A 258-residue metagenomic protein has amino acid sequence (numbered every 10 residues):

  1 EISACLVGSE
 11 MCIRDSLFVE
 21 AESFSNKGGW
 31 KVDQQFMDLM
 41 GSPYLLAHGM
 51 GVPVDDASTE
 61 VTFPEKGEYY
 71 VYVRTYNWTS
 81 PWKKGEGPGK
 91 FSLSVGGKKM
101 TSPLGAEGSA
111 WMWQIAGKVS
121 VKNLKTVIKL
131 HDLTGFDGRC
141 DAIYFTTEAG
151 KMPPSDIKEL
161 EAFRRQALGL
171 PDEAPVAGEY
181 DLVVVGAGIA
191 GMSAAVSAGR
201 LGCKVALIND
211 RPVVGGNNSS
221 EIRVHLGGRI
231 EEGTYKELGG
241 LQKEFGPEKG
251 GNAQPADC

Functional and structural regions predicted by a protein language model:
E1-G8, I13: Single conserved hydrophobic/aromatic residue that forms the stacking wall/gate of nucleotide- or nucleobase-binding
G41-P64: Short beta-strands within extracellular/lumenal beta-sheet-rich domains
F63-G85: A short beta-strand element within beta-rich, extracytoplasmic domains of secreted/secretory-pathway proteins
W82-K98: Short, surface-exposed beta-strand/strand-loop-strand elements in extracellular ectodomains
V95-L124: Extracellular carbohydrate recognition and processing domains and analogous Trp-centered ligand-binding platforms
K129-D137: Short beta-strand-plus-loop segments that form exposed binding edges in beta-rich domains
V176-G188: Beta1/beta-strand and adjacent pyrophosphate-binding region of the FAD-binding site in flavoprotein oxidoreductases
C203-K204, N209-C258: Conserved N-terminal/central alpha/beta ligand/cofactor-binding core
